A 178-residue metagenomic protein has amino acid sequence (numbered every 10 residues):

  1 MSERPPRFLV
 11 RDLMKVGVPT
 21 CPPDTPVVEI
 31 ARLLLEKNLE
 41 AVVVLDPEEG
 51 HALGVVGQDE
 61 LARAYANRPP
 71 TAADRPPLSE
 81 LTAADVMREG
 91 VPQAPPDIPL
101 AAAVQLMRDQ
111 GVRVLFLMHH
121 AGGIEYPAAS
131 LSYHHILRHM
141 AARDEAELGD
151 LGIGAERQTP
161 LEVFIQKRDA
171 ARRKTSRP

Functional and structural regions predicted by a protein language model:
M1-V16, G57-P92, P99-V112, Y126-P178: Tandem CBS (Bateman) regulatory domains
P19-P76, L81-A83: Acidic (E/D-rich), amphipathic helical modules within compact regulatory domains
T20-L39, V44-D46, Q93-V112, M118-H120 (+1 more regions): The conserved cystathionine-beta-synthase
P47-H51, A121-Y126: Short, solvent-exposed loop/turn segments that connect beta-strands within catalytic domains and beta-strand-rich
H51, H119-H120, H134-H135, H139: Histidine (H) residue identity feature
